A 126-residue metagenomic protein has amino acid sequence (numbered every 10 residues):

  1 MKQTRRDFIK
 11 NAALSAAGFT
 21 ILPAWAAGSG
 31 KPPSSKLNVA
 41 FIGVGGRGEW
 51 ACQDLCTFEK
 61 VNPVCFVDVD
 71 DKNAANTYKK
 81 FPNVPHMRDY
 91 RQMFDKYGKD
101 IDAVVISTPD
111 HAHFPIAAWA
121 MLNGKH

Functional and structural regions predicted by a protein language model:
M1-A16: N-terminal secretory signal peptides and thylakoid transit peptides that target proteins across membranes
M1-K2, V67, H86: A structural signal for short, well-ordered beta-strand elements
T4, D70, D89-Y90: Acidic/polar helix N-cap motif
R5-R6, N38, H113: Short, cationic motifs built from Arg/Lys/His that form the positively charged side of catalytic pockets
I9, C52, Y78, R91-F94 (+1 more regions): Non-transmembrane alpha-helical segments in soluble domains of secreted/periplasmic/extracellular proteins
K10, K72-A75, P115-A118, L122: A broad detector of short, well-ordered amphipathic alpha-helices that serve as recognition/interaction surfaces
A12-F81: N-terminal Rossmann-like dinucleotide-binding module
V84-H126: Beta-loop-alpha module in the N-terminal Rossmann-like domain of NAD(P)-dependent dehydrogenases, especially those
